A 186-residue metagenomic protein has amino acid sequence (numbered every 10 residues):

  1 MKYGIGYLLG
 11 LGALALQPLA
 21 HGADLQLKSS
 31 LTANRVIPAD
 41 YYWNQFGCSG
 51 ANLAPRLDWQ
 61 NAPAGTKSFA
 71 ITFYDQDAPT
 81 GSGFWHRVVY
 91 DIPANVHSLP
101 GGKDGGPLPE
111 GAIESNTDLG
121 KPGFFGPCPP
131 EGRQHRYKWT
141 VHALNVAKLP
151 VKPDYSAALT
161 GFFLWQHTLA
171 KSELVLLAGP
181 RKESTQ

Functional and structural regions predicted by a protein language model:
M1-L8: Bacterial N-terminal signal peptides that target proteins for export
H21-Q186: N-terminus-centered regions that define maturation/targeting leaders and the start of the first functional domain
